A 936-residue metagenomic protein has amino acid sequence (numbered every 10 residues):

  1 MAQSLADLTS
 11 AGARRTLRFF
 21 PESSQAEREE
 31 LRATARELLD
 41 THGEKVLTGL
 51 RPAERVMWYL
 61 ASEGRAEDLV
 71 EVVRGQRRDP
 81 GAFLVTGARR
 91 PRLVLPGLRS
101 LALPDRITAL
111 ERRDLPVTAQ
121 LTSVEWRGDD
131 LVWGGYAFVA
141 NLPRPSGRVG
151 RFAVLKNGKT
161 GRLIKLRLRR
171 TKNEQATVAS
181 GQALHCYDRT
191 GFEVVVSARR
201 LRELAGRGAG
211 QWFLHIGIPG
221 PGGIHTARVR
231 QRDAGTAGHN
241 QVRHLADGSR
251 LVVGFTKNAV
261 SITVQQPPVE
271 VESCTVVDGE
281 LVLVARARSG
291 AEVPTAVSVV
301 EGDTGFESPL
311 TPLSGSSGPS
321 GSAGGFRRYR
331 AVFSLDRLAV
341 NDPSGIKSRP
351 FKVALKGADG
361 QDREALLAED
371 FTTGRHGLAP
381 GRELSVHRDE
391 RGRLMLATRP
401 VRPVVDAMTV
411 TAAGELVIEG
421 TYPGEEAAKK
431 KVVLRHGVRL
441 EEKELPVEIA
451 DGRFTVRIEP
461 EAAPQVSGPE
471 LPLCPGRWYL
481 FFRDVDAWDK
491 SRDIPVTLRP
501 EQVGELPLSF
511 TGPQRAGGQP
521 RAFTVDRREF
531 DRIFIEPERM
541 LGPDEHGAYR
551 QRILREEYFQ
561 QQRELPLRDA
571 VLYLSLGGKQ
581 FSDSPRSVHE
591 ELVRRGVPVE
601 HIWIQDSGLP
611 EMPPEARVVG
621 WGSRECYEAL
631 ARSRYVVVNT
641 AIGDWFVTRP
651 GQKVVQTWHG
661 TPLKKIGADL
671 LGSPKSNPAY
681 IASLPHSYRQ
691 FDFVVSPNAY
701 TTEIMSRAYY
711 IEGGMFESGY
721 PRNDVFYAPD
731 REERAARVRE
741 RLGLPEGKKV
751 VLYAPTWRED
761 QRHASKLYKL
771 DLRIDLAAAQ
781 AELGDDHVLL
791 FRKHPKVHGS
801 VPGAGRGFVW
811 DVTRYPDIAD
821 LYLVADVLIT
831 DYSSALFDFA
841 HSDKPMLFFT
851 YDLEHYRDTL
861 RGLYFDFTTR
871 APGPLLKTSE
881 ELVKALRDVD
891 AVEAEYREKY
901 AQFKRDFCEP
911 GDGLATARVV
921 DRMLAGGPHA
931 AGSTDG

Functional and structural regions predicted by a protein language model:
R15-D569, R594, P598-V599: Basic, ligand-binding patches in group-transfer machinery, especially extracytoplasmic/periplasmic segments
D544-R555, L663-H763, L767, E895-K899 (+1 more regions): A nucleotide-sugar donor-handling region in carbohydrate enzymes
E557-S623: Low-complexity, highly charged intrinsically disordered N-terminal segments that act as targeting/localization
Q580-G596, A708, Y720-G803, L876 (+3 more regions): Conserved catalytic-core segment of nucleotide-activated headgroup transferases in glycan assembly
R586, E590, E615-A682: Extended catalytic core of nucleotide-activated donor transferases of GT-like folds
V619-Y635, P795-F837: Donor nucleotide-activated moiety binding/catalytic core segment of transferases that use nucleotide-activated donors
V636-K665, Y815-L860: A donor-sugar binding/catalytic signature common to diverse glycosyltransferases and related nucleotide-sugar
G803-A804, F808, S834-C908: Catalytic binding pocket for nucleotide-activated donors in carbohydrate/polymer assembly enzymes
